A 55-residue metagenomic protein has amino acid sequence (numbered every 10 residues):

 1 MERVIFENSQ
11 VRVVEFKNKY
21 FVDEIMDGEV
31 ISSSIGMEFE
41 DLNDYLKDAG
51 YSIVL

Functional and structural regions predicted by a protein language model:
V4-L55: Acidic, low-complexity, intrinsically disordered interaction modules
